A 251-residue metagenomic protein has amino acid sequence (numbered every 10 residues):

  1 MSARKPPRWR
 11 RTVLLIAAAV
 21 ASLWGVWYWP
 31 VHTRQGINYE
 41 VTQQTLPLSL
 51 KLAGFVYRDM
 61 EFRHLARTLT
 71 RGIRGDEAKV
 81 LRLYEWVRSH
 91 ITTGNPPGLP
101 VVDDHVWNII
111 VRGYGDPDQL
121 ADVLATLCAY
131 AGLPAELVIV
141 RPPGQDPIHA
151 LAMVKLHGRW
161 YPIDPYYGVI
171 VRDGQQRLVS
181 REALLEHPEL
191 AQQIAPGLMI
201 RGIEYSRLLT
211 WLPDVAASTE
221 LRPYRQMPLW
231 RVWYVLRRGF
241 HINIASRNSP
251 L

Functional and structural regions predicted by a protein language model:
M1-S2, G25, P223: Residue-level detector of alpha-helical hydrophobic segments embedded in or interacting with membranes
S2-A3, L69-I73, G98-D103, Y161-P162 (+1 more regions): Short, exposed beta-strand "edge-strand" segments with a Pro/Gly-rich flavor and a Y/T-containing core
S2-V20: N-terminal Sec-pathway targeting helices
P6-T12, W27-H32, G54, R63-T68 (+5 more regions): Polar/charged alpha-helical tracts
V20-N38: Membrane-interface motif at the C-terminal end of an N-terminal transmembrane signal
G36-R112: Secondary-structure boundary elements
S89-L151, K155: Active-site neighborhood of thiol-dependent amide/isopeptide-bond enzymes
G144-D146, V154-L251: His-Asp-centered catalytic microenvironments across diverse enzyme cores, prominently the transglutaminase-like
